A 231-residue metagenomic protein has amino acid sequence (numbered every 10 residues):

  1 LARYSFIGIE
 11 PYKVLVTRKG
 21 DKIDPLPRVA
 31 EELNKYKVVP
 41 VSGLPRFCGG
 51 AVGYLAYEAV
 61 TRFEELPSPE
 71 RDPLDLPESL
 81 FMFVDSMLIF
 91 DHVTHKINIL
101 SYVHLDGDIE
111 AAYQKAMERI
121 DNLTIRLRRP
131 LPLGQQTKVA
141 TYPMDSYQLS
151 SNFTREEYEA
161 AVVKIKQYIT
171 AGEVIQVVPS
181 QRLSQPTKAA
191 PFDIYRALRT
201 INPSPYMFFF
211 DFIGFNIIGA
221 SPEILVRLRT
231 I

Functional and structural regions predicted by a protein language model:
L1-I231: Extended alpha-helical targeting/anchoring segments, especially N-terminal organellar/secretory targeting helices
